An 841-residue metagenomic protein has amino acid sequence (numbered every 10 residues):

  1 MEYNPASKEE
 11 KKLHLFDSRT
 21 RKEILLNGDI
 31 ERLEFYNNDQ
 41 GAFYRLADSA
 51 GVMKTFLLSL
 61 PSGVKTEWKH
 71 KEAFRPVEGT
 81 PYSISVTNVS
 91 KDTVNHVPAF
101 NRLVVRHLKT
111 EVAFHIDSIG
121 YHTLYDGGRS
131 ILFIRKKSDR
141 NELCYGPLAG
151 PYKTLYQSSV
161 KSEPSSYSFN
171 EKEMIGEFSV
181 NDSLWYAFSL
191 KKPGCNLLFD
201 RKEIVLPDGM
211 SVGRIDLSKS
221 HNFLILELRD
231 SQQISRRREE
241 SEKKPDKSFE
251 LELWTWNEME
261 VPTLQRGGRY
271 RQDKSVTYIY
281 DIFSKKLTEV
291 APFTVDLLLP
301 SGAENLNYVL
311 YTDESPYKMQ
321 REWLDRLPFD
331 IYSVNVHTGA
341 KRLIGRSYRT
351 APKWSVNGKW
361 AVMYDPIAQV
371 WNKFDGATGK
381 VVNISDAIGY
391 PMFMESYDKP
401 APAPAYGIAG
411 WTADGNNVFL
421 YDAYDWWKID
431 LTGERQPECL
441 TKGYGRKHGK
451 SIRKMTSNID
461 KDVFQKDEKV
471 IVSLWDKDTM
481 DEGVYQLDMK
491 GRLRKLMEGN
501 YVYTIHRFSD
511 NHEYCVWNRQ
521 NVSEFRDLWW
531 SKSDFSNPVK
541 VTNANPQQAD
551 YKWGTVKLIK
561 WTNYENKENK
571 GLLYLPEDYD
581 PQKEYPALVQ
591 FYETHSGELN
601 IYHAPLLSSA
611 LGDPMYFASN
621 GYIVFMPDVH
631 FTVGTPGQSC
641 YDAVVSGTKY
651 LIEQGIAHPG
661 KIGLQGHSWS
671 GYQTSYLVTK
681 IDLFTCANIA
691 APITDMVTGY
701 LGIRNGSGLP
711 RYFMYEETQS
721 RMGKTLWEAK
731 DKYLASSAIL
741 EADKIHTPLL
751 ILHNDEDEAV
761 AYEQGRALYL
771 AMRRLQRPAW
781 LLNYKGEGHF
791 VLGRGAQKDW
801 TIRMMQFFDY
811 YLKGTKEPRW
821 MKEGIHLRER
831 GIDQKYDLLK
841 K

Functional and structural regions predicted by a protein language model:
M1, L33-A42, R75-S83, H122-I131 (+9 more regions): Blade-terminus and WD-like Trp-Asp/Gly-His loop motifs, strongest in beta-propeller folds
M1-S7, A42-G51, I84-A99, L132-R140 (+18 more regions): Beta-strand C-termini and the immediately following turn/loop, strongest in propeller blades
N4-P81, T87-V94: Post-signal peptide N-terminal segment of secreted/secretory-pathway proteins
F16-E31, L57-A73, V104-Y121, C144-S165 (+7 more regions): Multi-bladed beta-propeller domains
R32, F74-P76, S85-V104, E111 (+11 more regions): Predominantly five- to eight-bladed beta-propeller fold
Y270-V276, L287-A291, D296-N307, M319 (+5 more regions): Non-catalytic accessory segments flanking enzyme active sites
A387-S396, N543-G660, H667: Cap/lid segment of the alpha/beta-hydrolase catalytic domain
A604-K841: Active-site-proximal cap/loop segments of hydrolase catalytic domains
